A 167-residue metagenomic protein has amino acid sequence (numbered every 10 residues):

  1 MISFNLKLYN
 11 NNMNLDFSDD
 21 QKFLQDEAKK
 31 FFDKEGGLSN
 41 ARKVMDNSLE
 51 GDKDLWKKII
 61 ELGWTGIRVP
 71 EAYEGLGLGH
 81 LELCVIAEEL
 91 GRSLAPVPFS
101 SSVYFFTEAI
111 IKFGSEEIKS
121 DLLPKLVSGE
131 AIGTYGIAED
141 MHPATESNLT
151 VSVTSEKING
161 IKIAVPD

Functional and structural regions predicted by a protein language model:
I2-S100, D121, K125: Amphipathic, small/basic residue-rich leader segments at the start of a protein or domain
D16, R68, F105, G136 (+1 more regions): Conserved beta-strand segments that form the floor/walls of ligand-binding pockets within enzyme and binding domains
E27, E35, E89-L90, V103 (+4 more regions): Fold-independent oxyanion-binding glycine-rich loops and adjacent beta-strand/coil segments at enzyme active sites
G51-K53, T107, I111, P143-N148: Short, solvent-exposed polar/charged micro-motifs at secondary-structure junctions
G75-L76, E117-D167: Glycine-rich, Trp-frequent "lid" loop and neighboring beta-strands that shape and gate the flavin cofactor pocket
A95-E117: N-terminal glycine-rich flavin-associated loop
